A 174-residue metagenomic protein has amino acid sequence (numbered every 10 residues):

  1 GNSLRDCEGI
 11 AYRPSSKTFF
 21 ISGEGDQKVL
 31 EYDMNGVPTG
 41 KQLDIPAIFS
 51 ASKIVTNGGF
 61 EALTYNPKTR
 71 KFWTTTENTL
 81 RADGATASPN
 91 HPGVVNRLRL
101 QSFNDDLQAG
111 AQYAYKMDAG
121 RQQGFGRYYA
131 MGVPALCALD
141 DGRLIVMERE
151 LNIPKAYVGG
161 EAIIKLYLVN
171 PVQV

Functional and structural regions predicted by a protein language model:
G1-V174: Sequence/structural signature of beta-propeller domains
